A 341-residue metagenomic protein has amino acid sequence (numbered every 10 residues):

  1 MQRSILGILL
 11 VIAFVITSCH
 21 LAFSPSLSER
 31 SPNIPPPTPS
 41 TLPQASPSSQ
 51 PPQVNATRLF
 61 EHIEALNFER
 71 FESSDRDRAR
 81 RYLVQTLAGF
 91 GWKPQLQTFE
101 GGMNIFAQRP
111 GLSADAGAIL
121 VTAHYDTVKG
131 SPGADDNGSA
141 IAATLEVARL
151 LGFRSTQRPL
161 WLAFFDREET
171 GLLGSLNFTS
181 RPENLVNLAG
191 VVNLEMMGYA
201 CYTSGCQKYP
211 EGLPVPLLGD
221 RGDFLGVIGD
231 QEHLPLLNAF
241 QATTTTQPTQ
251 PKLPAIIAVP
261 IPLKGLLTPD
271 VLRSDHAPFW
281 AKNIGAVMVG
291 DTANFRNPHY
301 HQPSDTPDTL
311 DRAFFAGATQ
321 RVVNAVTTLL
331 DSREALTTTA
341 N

Functional and structural regions predicted by a protein language model:
P32-D77, V84, F90, D126 (+1 more regions): N-terminal capping segment at the start of a domain
P47-Q53, A65-D77, K93-L96, T127-N137 (+6 more regions): Second-shell loop/turn segments in exported
F60-L112, P254-P260: A non-catalytic alpha/beta surface segment that caps or lines the substrate-entry region of metallo-dependent hydrolase
F71-S73, K93, E100-G102, G111-A114 (+6 more regions): Solvent-exposed loop/turn segments at secondary-structure junctions within structured extracellular/periplasmic domains
L96, F106, A118-T122, W161-F164 (+2 more regions): Structural recognition of the beta-strand scaffold that forms the well-ordered cores of secreted hydrolase catalytic
K129-N238, T268-V271: Acidic/histidine-rich catalytic neighborhood of metal-dependent amide-processing enzymes
G205-T339: Active-site-adjacent substrate-binding region of metalloamidase/peptidase-like peptide-processing proteins
